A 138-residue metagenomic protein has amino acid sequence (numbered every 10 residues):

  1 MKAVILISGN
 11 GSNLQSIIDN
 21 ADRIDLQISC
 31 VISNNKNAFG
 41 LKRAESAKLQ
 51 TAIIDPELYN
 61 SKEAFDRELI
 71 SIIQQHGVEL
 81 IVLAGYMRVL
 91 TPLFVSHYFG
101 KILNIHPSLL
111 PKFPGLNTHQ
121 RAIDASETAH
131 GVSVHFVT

Functional and structural regions predicted by a protein language model:
M1-F39: N-terminal Rossmann-like dinucleotide-binding module
N20, L26, A84-T138: Donor/substrate-binding cores of folate-linked one-carbon enzymes
S29, E79, G100: Conserved acidic residues
S33-N34, L58, K62, H76-P92: N-terminal glycine-rich "phosphate-gripper" loop used for MgATP/nucleotide binding and carboxylate activation
A47-K48, Y98: Short, structured coil segments at secondary-structure junctions
A52-E57, I105: Short beta->alpha connector loops at strand-helix junctions that form conserved, small/polar/Pro-enriched
A64-I72: Charged helix-capping and loop-helix junction motifs
